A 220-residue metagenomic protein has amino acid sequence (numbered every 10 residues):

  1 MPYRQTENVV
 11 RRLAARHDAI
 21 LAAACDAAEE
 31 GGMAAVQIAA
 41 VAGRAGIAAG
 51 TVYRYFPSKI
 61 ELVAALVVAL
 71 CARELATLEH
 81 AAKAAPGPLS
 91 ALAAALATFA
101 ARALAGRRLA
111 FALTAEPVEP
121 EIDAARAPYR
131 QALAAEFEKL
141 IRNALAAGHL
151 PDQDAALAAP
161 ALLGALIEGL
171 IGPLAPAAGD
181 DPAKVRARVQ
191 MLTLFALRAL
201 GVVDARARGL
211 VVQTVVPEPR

Functional and structural regions predicted by a protein language model:
M1-R4, A135, K139-A146, I171-R220: C-terminal peripheral helix-coil segments that are non-catalytic and often amphipathic
L13-C25, V41, L66-L70, E74 (+2 more regions): Generic hydrophobic, amphipathic alpha-helix propensity
A19, A27-E61, A65: Helix-turn-helix
A23-A27, R102, A165: Short amphipathic alpha-helical elements of helix-turn-helix/winged-helix folds
Q37, A110-T114, Q153, A205-L210: Short, hydrophobic secondary-structure boundary micro-motifs
A65, A76-G106, A159-L162, R186-V189: Hydrophobic alpha-helical connector segments
A69-L75, E121-A147, A156-I171, A187 (+1 more regions): Amphipathic alpha-helical packing segments from all-alpha helical-bundle domains
H80, A112-P120, V212-V215: Short linear capping/connector segments at secondary-structure termini
